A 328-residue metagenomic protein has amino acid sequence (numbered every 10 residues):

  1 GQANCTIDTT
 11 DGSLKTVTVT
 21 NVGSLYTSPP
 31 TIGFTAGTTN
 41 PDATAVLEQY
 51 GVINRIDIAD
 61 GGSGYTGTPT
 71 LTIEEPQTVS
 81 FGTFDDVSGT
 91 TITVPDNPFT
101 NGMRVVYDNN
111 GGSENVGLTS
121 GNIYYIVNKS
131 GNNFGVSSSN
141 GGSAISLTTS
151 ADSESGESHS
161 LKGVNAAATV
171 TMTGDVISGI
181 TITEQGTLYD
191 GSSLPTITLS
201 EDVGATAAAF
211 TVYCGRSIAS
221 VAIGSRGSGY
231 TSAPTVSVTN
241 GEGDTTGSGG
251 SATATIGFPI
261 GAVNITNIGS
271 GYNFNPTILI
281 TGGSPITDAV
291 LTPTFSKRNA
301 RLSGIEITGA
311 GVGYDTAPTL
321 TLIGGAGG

Functional and structural regions predicted by a protein language model:
G1-S80, T90, V94-T100, T149-G328: Conserved, function-critical positions that sit in or immediately flank catalytic and ligand-binding motifs
E75, D108-N109, N128, S138 (+1 more regions): Conserved "cap/hinge" positions at secondary-structure junctions
T83-V87: Extracellular beta-rich ligand/substrate-recognition surface
G89-V94, N133-S137: Membrane-topology and secretion signals of cell-surface/extracellular proteins
R104-N128: Short basic/aromatic-enriched segments
T119-A144: Basic/aromatic-rich interaction segments and small domains that mediate binding to polyanionic partners
